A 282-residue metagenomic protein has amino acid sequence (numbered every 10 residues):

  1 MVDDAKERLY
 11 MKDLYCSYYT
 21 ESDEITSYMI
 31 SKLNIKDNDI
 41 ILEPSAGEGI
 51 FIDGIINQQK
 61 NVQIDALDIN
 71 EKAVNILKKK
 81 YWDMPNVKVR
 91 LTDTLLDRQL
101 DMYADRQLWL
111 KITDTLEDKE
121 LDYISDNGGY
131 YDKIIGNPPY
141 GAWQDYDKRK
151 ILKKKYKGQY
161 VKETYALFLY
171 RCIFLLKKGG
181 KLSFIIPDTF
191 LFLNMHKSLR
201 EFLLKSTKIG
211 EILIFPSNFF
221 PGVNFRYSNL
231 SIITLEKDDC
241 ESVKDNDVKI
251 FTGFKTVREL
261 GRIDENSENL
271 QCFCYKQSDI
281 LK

Functional and structural regions predicted by a protein language model:
M1-Y10: N-terminal, positively charged/glycine-rich alpha-helical extensions of SAM-dependent methyltransferases
L14-Y15, Y19-Y28, K32, S45-I55 (+6 more regions): Signature of N6-adenine DNA methyltransferases within the class I
N34-I40: Short helix-loop-beta connector
L77-Y81: Alpha-helical interaction/dimerization surfaces of two-component signaling modules
D83-V89: Active-site regions of enzymes building and remodeling cell-envelope glycoconjugates
